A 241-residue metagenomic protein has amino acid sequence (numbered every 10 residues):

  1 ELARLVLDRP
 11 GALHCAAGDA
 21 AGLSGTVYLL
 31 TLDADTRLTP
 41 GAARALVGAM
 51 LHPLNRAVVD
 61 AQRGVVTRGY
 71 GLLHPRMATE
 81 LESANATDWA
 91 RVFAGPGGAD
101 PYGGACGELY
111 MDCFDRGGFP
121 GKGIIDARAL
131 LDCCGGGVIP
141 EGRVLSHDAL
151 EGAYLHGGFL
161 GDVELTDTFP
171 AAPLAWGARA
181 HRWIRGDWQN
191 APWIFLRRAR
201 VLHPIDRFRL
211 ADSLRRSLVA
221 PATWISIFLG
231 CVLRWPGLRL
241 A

Functional and structural regions predicted by a protein language model:
E1-R200: Internal catalytic domains of large membrane-associated glycosyltransferases
P75-R76, F119, V201-A241: Alpha-helical bilayer-embedded segments of polytopic membrane proteins, i.e., transmembrane/intramembrane helices
